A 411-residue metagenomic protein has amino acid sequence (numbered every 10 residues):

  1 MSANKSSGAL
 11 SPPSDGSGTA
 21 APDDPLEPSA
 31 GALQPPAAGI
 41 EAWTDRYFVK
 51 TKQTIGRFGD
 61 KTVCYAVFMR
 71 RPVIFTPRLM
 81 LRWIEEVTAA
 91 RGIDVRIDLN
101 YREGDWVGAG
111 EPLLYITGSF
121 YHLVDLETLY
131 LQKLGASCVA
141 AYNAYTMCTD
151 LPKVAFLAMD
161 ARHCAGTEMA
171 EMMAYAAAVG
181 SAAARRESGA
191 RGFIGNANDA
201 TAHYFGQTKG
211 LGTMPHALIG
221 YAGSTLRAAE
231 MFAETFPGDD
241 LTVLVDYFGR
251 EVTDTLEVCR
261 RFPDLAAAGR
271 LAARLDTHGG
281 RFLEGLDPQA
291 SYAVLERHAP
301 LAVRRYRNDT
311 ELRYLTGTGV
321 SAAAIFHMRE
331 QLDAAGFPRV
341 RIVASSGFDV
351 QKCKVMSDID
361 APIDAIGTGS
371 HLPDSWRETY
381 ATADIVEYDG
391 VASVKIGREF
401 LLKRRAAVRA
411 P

Functional and structural regions predicted by a protein language model:
S2-V49, R57-G59, F75-T76, V87-A90 (+3 more regions): Gly/Ser/Thr/Ala-enriched C-terminal appendages of enzymes
G8-G16, A20-D23, P28, D105-V107 (+4 more regions): Buried, small/hydrophobic-residue-enriched core segments of structured protein domains
G59-V73: Low-complexity, highly charged intrinsically disordered N-terminal segments that act as targeting/localization
C64, L81-R82, R91-I93: Long, contiguous, compositionally biased segments that the model treats as domain-scale units
P72, E85-A90, R96, V124-T128 (+3 more regions): C-terminal accessory subdomain/extension
I93, D98, P112: N-terminal, charged/glycine-rich beta-strand/loop interface patches
R96-W106: Short histidine-centered loop motifs in beta-beta connectors
